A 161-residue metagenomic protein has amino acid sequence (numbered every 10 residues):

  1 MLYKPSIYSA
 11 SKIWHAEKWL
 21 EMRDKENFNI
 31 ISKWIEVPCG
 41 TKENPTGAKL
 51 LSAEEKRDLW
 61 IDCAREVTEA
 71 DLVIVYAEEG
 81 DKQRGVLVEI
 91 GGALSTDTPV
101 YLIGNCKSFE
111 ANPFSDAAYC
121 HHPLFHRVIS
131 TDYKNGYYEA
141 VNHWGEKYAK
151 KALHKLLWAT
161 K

Functional and structural regions predicted by a protein language model:
M1-K161: Conserved catalytic or regulatory cores that recognize and/or transform ribose-phosphate-containing ligands
